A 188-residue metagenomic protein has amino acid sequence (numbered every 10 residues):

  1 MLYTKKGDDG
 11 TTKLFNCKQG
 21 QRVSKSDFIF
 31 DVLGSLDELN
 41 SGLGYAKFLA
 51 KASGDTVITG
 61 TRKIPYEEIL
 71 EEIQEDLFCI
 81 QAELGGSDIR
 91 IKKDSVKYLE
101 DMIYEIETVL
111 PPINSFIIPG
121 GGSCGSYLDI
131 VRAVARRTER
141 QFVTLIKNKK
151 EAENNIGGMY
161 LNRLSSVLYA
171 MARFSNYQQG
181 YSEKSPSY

Functional and structural regions predicted by a protein language model:
M1-Y188: Phosphate/pyrophosphate-binding loop motifs in nucleotide- or prenyl diphosphate-using proteins
